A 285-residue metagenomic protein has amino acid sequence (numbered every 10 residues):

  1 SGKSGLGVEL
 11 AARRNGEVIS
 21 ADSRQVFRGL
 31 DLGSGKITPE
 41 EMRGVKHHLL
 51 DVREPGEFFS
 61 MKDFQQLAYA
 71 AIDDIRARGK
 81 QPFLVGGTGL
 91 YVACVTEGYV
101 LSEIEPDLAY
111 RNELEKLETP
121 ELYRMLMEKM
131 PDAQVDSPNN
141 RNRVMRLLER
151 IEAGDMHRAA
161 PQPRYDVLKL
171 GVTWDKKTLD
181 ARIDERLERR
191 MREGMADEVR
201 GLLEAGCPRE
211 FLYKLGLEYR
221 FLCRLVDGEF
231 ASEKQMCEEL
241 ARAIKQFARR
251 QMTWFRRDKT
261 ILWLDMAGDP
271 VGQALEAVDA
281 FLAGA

Functional and structural regions predicted by a protein language model:
S1-A285: Phosphate/pyrophosphate-binding catalytic cores of soluble transferases and nucleic-acid-acting enzymes
